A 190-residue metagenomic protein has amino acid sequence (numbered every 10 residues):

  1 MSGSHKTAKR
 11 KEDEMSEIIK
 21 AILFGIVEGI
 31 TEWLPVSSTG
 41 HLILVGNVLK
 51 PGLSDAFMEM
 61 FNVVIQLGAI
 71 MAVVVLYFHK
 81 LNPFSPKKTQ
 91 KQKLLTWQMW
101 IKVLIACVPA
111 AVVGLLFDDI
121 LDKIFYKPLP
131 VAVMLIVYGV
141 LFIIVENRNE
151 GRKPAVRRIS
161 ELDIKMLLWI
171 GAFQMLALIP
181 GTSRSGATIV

Functional and structural regions predicted by a protein language model:
S2-V190: Multi-pass membrane proteins that catalyze or facilitate reactions on polyprenyl-/lipid-phosphate substrates and their
